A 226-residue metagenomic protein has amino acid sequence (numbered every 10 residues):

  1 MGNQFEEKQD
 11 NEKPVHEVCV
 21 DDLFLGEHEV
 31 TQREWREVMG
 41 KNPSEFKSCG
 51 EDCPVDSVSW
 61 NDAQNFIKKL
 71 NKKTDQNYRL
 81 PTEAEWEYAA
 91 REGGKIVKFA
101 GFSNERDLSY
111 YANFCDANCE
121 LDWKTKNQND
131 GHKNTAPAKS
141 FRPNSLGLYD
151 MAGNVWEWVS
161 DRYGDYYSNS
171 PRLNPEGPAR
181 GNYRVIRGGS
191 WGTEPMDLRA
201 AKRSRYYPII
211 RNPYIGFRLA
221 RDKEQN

Functional and structural regions predicted by a protein language model:
M1-S44, S59-N61, G153, L219: A short glycine-rich, aromatic-capped structural motif
Q4-E7, N42, S48-K202, R211-P213: Functional-site microenvironments in short loops/helix caps that host divalent-cation chemistry
R205-Y206: Short, positively biased Gly/Pro-containing turn/loop motifs at secondary-structure boundaries
P213-N226: Short, structured beta-strand segments at or near domain termini in extracellular proteins/domains
